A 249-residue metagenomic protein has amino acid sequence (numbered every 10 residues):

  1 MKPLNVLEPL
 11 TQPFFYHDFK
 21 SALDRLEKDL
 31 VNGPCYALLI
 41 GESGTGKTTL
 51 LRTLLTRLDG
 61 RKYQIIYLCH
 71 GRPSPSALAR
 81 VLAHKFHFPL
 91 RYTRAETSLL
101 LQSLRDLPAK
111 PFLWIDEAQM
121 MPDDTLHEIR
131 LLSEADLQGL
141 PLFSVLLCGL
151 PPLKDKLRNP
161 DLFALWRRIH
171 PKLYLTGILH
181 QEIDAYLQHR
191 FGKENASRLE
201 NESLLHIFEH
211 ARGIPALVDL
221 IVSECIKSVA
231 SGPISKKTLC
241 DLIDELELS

Functional and structural regions predicted by a protein language model:
K2-V6, Y63, P73-Y92: Conserved NTP-binding/hydrolysis module of P-loop NTPases
K2-Y16, D24-E27, L50, T56 (+6 more regions): C-terminal alpha-helical "lid" subdomain
N32-T53: Walker A/P-loop nucleotide-binding motif
E42, I65-S74: A short hydrophobic beta-strand->loop->alpha-helix junction that borders the nucleotide-binding pocket of P-loop NTPases
L55-T56, L153-R168: Short regulatory helix/loop adjacent to the ATP-binding pocket of P-loop NTPases
L68-G71, L157, H170-E182: Conserved AAA+ ATPase "SRH/arginine-finger" region at the nucleotide-binding site
A83-F86, P151-P152, P160, Q181-N195: Conserved AAA+ ATPase "sensor/coupling" helix adjacent to the nucleotide-binding pocket
L101, D106-L147, P160: Conserved Walker B catalytic segment
